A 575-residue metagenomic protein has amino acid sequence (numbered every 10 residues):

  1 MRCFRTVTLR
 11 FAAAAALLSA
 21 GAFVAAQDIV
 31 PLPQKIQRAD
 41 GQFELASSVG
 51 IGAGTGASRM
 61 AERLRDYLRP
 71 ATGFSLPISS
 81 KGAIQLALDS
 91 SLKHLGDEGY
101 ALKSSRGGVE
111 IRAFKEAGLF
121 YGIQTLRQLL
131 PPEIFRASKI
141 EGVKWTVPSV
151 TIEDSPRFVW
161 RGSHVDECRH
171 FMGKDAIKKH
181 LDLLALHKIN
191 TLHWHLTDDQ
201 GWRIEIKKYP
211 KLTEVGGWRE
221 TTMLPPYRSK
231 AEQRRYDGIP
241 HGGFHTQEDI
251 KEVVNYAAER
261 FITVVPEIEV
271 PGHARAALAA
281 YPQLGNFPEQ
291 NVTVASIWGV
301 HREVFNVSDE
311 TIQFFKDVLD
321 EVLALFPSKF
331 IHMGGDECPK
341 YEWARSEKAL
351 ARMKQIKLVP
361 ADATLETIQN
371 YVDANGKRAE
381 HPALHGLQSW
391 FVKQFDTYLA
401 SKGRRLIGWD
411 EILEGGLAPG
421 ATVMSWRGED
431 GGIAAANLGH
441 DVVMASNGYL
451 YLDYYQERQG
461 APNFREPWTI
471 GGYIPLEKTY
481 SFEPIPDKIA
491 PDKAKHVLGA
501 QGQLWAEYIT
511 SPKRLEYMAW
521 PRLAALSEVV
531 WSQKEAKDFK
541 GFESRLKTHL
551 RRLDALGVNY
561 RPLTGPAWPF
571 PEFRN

Functional and structural regions predicted by a protein language model:
M1-A13: Bacterial N-terminal signal peptides that target proteins for export
R10, V30, Q37-R38, L45-S47 (+4 more regions): Substrate-binding groove of N-acetylhexosamine-processing glycoside hydrolases
A13-A14, F23-V24: Cleavable N-terminal signal peptides
S19-G21: N-terminal signal peptide c-region/cleavage motif recognized by signal peptidases
A25-F158, R514, R522, L526-T564: Contiguous, structured surface segment used for ligand recognition
S91, V270-G272, D336-K340, I412-E414: Short, internal active-site loops enriched in acidic
K93-F330, Y398, Q501-A506: Feature activates predominantly on carbohydrate-active enzymes
K208-K211, A280-G285, E347-K357, V423 (+1 more regions): Short secondary-structure boundary/capping segments
